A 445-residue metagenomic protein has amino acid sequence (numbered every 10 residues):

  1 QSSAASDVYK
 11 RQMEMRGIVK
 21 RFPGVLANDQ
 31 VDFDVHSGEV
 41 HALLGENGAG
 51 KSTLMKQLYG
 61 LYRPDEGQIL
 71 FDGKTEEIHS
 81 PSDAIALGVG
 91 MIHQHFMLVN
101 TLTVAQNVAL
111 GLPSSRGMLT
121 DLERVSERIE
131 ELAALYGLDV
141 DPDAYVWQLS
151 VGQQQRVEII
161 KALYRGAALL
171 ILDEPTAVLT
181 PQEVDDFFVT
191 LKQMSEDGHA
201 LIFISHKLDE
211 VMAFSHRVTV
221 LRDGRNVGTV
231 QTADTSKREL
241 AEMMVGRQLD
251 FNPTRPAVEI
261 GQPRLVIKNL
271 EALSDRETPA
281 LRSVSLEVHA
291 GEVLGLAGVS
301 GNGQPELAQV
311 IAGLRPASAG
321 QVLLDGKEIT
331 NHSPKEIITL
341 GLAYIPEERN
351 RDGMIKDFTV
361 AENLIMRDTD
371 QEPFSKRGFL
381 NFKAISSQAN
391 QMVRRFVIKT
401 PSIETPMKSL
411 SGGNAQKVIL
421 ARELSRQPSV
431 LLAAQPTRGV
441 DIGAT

Functional and structural regions predicted by a protein language model:
Q1-A5, Y9: Single conserved hydrophobic/aromatic residue that forms the stacking wall/gate of nucleotide- or nucleobase-binding
M13, N28, L265, P279-S283: Conserved structural motif at the start of ABC-family nucleotide-binding domains
L44-E46, L294-Q304: The feature captures the beta-strand-to-loop junction immediately N-terminal to the Walker
G67-E77, D83-L87, G320-I329, I338-L340: Conserved ABC transporter NBD signature motif
T101-Y136, D143, W147-Q148, V245 (+1 more regions): Conserved P-loop NTPase catalytic core
I159, L420: Hydrophobic anchor residue at the start of the ABC signature
L170-E174, L431-A434: Catalytic Walker B motif of ABC-type/P-loop ATPase nucleotide-binding domains
